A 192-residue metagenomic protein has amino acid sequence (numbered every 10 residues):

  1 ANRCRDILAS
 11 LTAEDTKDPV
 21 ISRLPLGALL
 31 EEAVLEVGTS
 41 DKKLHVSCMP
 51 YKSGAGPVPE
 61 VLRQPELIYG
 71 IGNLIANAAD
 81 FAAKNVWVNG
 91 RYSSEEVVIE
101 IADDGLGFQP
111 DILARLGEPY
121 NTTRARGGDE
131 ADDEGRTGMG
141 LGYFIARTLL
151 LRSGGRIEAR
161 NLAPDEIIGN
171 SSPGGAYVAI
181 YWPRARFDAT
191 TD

Functional and structural regions predicted by a protein language model:
A1-Y51: Conserved DHp (HisKA) dimerization/phosphotransfer helix of two-component histidine kinases, i.e., the long coiled-coil
I21, V46-G70: Conserved short strand/loop->alpha-helix "switch" segment adjacent to the catalytic nucleotide/phosphoryl-transfer site
N85-E95: Short beta-strand/loop element within the Bergerat-fold HATPase_c
D103: Acidic ATP/Mg2+-coordinating residue in the GHKL
F108-A131: Short conserved segment of the HATPase_c
L116, G142-A146: Short alpha-helical Gxxx[C/S/T] motif in the catalytic ATP-binding
I145-G154: Conserved glycine-/histidine-rich ATP-lid loop and adjacent helix of the Bergerat-fold HATPase_c
S153-N170: Glycine-rich ATP-binding loops of the HATPase_c
